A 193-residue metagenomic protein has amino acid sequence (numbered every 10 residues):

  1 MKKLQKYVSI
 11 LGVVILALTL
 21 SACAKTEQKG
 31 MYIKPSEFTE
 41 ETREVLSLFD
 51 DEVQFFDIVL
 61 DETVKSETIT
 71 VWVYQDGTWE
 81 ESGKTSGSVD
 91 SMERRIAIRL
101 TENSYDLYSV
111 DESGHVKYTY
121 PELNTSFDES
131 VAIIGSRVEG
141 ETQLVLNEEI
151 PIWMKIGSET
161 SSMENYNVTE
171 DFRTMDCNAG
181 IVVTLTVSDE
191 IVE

Functional and structural regions predicted by a protein language model:
K2-L11: Bacterial N-terminal signal peptides that target proteins for export
L4, T42-V45, I152: Generic structural signal of hydrophobic/aromatic residues within well-ordered alpha-helices of folded domains
Y7, Y32, F49, F55 (+4 more regions): Sequence-level detector for tyrosine residue identity
I10, P35, E41, E52 (+9 more regions): Generic signature of intrinsically disordered, low-complexity segments enriched in small/polar residues
T19-A22: C-terminal motif of bacterial Sec signal peptides marking the signal peptidase cleavage site
A24-S91: N-terminal export/targeting and maturation segments
S86-E193: Extracytoplasmic electrostatic interaction patches
